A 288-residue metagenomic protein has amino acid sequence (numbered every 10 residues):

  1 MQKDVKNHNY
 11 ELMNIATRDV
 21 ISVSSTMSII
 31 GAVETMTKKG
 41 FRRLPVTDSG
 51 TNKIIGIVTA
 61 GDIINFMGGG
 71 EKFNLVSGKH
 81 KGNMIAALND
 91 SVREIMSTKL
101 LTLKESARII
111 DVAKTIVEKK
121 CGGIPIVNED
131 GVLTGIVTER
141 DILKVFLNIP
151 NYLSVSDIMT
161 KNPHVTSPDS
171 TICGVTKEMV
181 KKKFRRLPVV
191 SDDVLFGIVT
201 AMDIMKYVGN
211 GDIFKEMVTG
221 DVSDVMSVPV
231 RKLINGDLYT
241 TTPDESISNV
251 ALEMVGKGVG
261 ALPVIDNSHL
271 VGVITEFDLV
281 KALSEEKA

Functional and structural regions predicted by a protein language model:
M1-D19, A60-K99, A113, T138-V165 (+5 more regions): Tandem CBS (Bateman) regulatory domains
D19-S22, K53, T102, V132 (+4 more regions): Short, flexible active-site loop motifs that bind/organize anionic cofactors or intermediates
V23-F41, T47-D48, T102-K120, V127 (+6 more regions): The conserved cystathionine-beta-synthase
M36, L44-G61, I116, I124-R140 (+4 more regions): A glycine-centered beta-loop-beta connector
